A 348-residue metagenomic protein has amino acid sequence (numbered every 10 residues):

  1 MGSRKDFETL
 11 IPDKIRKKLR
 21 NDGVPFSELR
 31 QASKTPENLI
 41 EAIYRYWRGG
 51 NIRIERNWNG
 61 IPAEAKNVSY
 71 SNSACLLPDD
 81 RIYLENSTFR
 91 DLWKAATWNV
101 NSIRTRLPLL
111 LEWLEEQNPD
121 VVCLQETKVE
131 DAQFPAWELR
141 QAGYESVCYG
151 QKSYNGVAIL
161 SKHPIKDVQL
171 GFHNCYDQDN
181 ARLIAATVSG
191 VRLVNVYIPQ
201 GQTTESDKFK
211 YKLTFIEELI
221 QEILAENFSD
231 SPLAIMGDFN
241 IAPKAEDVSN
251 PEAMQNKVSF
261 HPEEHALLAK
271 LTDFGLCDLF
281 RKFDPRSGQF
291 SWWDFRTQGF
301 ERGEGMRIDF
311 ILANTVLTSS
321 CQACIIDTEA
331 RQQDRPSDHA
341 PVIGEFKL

Functional and structural regions predicted by a protein language model:
M1-N67, C75: Basic helix-extension-helix modules of the SAP/HeH family
R4, R16, S71-E145, K152-V157 (+2 more regions): N-terminal, active-site-proximal structural segment of metallo-dependent hydrolase catalytic domains
R81, D131, R140, V168-C175 (+2 more regions): Metal-dependent phosphoester-hydrolase catalytic domains
A95-N99, L114-A132, L193, I223-A245 (+4 more regions): Active-site beta-strand/loop signature of hydrolases that rely on acidic residues for catalysis
N118, G143, P164, G275-L276: Residue-level detector of structured alpha->beta connecting loops
T127-E130, F134-T203: Structured beta-strand-rich core segments of catalytic domains in phosphoester-bond hydrolases
H173-N174, P199-I216, E252-K257: Surface-exposed cleft-lining segments at the edges of enzyme active sites
F209-D230: A long, amphipathic alpha-helix that forms part of the scaffold/cap immediately adjacent to metal-dependent active
